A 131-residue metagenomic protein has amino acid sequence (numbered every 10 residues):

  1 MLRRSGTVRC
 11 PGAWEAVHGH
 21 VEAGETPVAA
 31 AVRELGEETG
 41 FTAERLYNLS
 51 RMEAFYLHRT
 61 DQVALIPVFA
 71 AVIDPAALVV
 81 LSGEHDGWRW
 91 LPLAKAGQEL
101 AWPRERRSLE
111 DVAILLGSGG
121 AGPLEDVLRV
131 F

Functional and structural regions predicted by a protein language model:
M1-E15: N-terminal strand-loop-strand
S5-G6, V72-A77, L93-K95: Short loop segments at secondary-structure junctions
G6-V8, R51-A54: Short active-site-proximal "capping" loops at secondary-structure junctions
P11, A16, Y47, Q62-I66: Short connector loops at helix/strand junctions that flank enzyme active sites, especially segments positioning acidic
A16-L49: The catalytic Nudix box helix
M52-L78, R89: Active-site-adjacent beta-strand/loop module that shapes the phosphate/pyrophosphate-binding cleft
V68, V79-V112: NUDIX/MutT-family hydrolases
G117-V130: Short, charged, intrinsically disordered terminal tails
